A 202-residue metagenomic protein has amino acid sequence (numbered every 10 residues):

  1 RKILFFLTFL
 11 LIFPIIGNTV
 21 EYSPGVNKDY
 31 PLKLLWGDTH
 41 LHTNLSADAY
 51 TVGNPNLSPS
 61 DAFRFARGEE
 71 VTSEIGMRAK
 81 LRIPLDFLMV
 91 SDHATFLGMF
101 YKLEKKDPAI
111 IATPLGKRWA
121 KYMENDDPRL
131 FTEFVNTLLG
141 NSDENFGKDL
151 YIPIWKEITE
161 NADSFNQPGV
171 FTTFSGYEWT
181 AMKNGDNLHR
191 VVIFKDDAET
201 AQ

Functional and structural regions predicted by a protein language model:
R1-K2: Positively charged n-region of N-terminal signal peptides that target proteins for export
F5-P14: Bacterial N-terminal signal peptides
T19-Q202: Extended, charged catalytic domains and RNA/DNA-binding interfaces, predominantly in divalent-metal-using enzymes
